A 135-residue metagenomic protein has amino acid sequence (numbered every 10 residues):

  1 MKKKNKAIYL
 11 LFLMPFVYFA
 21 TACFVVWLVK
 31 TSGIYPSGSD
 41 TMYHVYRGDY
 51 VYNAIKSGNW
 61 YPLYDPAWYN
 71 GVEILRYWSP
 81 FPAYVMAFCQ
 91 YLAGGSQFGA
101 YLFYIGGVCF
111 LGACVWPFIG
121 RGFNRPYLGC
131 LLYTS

Functional and structural regions predicted by a protein language model:
M1-V29: Start-transfer (signal-anchor) and selected internal transmembrane alpha helices of multi-pass inner/ER membrane
F24-F123, L128-S135: Active-site lumenal/periplasmic loops and adjacent helix-entry segments of GT-C-fold, multi-pass membrane
